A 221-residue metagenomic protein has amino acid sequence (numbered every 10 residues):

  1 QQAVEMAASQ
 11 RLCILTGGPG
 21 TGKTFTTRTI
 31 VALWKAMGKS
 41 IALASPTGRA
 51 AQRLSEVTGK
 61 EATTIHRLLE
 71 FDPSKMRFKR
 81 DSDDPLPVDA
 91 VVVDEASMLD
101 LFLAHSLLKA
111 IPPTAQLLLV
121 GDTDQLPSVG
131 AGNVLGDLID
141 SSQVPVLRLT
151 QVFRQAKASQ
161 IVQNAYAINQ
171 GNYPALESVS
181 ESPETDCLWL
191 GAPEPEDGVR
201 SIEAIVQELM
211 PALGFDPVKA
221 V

Functional and structural regions predicted by a protein language model:
Q2, M6, T123-V221: Conserved helicase motor core of P-loop NTPases
A8-L15: Pre-Walker A (Motif I) flank of P-loop NTPase domains
G20: Walker A (P-loop) phosphate-binding loop of P-loop NTPases
K23: Conserved lysine of the Walker
T26, I30: Hydrophobic positions on the alpha1 helix immediately C-terminal to the Walker A/P-loop
G38-K39, V88, P113-Q116, S142-L147 (+1 more regions): Short glycine-/polar-rich loops that comprise or flank the Walker A/P-loop and associated switch/sensor motifs
S40-S45, R49-A110, Q151-V152, I161-V162 (+2 more regions): Conserved P-loop NTPase motor core of helicases/translocases
L101-A115, N133-L138: Short, conserved "post-DEAD/DEAH" coupling segment immediately C-terminal to helicase motif II within the SF2/RecA-like
